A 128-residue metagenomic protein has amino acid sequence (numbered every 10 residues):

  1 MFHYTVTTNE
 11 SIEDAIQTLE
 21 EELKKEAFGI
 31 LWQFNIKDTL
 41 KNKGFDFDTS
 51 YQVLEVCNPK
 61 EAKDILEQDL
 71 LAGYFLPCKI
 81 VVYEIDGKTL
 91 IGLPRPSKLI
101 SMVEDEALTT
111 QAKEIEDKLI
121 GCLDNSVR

Functional and structural regions predicted by a protein language model:
M1-A27, W32: Terminal, regulation- and interaction-focused segments at domain boundaries
Q17-T18, N35, Q68, K118: Short Gly/charged-rich anion-binding patches and loops
N35-T39, K43-V81: Compact, glycine-rich, soluble single-domain proteins
K79-D105: Beta-strand/loop substructures that line and gate deep hydrophobic ligand-binding cavities in soluble
M102-R128: Well-ordered alpha/beta subsegment
